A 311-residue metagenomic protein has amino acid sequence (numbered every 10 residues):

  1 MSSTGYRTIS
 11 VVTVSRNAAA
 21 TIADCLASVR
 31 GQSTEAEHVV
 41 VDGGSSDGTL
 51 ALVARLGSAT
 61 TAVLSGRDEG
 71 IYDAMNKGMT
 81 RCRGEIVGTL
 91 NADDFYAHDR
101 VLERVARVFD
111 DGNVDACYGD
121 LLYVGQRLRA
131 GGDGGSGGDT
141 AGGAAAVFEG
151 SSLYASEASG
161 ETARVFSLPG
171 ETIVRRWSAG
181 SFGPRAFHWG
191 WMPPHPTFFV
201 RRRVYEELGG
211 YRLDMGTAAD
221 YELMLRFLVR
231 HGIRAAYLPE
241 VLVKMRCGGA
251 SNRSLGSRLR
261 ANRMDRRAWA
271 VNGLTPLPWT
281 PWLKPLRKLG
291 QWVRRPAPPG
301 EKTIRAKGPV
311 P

Functional and structural regions predicted by a protein language model:
M1-S257, V310: Nucleotide-sugar donor-binding/catalytic module of glycosyltransferases that assemble extracellular/cell-envelope
A51, R55, R107, R267 (+2 more regions): Charged/polar, solvent-exposed surface patches and flexible loops
R81-R83, I233, A261, P278 (+1 more regions): Alpha-helix termini
F227, A268-W269: Broad structural signal for hydrophobic residues in well-ordered alpha-helices, predominantly aliphatic
R258, R266-A268: A contiguous, mid-protein "functional segment" used to position or interact with cofactors/ions or partner subunits
R263, A270-P311: Membrane-proximal basic amphipathic "stem/tether" segments
